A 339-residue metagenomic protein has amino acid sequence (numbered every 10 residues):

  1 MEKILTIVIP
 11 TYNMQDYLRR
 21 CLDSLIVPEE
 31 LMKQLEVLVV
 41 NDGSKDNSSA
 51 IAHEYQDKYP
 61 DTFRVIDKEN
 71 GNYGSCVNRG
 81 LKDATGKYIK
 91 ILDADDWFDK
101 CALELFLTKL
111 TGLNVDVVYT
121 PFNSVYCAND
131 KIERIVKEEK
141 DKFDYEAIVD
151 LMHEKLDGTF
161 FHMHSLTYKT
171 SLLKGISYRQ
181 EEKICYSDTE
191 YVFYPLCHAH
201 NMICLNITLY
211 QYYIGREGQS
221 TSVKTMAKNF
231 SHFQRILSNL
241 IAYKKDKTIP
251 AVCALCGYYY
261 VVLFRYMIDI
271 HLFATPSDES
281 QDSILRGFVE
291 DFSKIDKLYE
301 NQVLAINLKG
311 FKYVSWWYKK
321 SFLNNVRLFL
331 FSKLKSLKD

Functional and structural regions predicted by a protein language model:
I4-T6, E36, E190: Cell-envelope/extracellular polymer assembly enzymes that use nucleotide-activated donors
M14-E29: Short, well-formed alpha-helical segments that are part of the catalytic scaffolds of diverse glycosyltransferases
S24, N41-I51, N70: A conserved acidic beta->alpha catalytic loop
K33-G43, R64-E69, A94: Short beta-strand/loop segment that forms part of the nucleotide-sugar
K68-A84: Glycine-rich, basic loop-to-helix element that forms the pyrophosphate-binding segment of sugar-nucleotide handling
Y73, V77, A94-I203, Y212-A227: Donor-binding/catalytic cores of nucleotide-activated saccharide and glycerol-phosphate transferases/polymerases
I89: Short aromatic/hydrophobic "clamp" motif used to bind/position activated sugar donors
L272-D339: Membrane-interface aromatic/basic loop that binds lipid-linked glycans or pyrophosphate carriers, typified by
